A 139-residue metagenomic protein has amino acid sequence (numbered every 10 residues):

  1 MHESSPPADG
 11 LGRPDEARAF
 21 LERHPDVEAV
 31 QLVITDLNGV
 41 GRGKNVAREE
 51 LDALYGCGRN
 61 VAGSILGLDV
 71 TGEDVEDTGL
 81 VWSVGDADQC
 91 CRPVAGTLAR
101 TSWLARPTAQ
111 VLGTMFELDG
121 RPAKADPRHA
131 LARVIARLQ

Functional and structural regions predicted by a protein language model:
M1-Q139: ATP/Mg2+-dependent ligation/transfer catalytic cores
